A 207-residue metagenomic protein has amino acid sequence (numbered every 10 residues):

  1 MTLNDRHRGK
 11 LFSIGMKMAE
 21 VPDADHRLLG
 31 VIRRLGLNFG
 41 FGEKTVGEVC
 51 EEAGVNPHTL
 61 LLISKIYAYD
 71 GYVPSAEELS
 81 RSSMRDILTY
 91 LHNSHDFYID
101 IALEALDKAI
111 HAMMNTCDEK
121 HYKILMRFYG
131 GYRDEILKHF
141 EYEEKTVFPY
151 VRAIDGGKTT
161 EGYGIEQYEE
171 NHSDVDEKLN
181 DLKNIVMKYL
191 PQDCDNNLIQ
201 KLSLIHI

Functional and structural regions predicted by a protein language model:
M1-I205: Small-residue-biased structural context
